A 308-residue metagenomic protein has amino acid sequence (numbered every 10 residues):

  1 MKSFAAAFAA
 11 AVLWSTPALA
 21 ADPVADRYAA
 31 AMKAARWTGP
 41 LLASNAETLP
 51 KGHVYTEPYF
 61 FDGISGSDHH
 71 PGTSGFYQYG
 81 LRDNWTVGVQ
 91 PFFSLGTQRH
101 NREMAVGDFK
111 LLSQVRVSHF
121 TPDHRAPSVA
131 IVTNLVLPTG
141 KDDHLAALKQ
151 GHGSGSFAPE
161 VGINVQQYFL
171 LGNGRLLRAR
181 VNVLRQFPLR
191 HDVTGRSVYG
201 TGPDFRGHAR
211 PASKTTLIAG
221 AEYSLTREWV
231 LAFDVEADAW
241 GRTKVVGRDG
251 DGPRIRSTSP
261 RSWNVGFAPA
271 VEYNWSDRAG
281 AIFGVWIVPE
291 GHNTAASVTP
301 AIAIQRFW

Functional and structural regions predicted by a protein language model:
L19-E57, G63-I64, T121-A126: Outer-membrane beta-barrel biogenesis signature
G39-L41, G52-V54, P71-G75, G107-S113 (+5 more regions): Hydrophobic, lipid-facing positions within transmembrane beta-strands of outer-membrane proteins
S44-G52, N84, S118-V129, L170-L177 (+3 more regions): Short loop/turn motifs that connect adjacent beta-strands in outer-membrane beta-barrel proteins
T56, G75-Y79, L111-V117, T133 (+6 more regions): Residues on the lipid-exposed face of transmembrane beta-strands in outer-membrane beta-barrel proteins
P58-D62, V89-F93, I131-L137, A179-F187 (+4 more regions): Transmembrane beta-barrel strands of outer-membrane/channel proteins
I64-H70, L95-M104, N173, R261-S262 (+1 more regions): Solvent-exposed loop/turn segments connecting transmembrane beta-strands in outer-membrane beta-barrel proteins
L95-P211, G252-R261: Outer-membrane pore/translocation modules
D204-W308: Outer membrane beta-barrel transmembrane domains
